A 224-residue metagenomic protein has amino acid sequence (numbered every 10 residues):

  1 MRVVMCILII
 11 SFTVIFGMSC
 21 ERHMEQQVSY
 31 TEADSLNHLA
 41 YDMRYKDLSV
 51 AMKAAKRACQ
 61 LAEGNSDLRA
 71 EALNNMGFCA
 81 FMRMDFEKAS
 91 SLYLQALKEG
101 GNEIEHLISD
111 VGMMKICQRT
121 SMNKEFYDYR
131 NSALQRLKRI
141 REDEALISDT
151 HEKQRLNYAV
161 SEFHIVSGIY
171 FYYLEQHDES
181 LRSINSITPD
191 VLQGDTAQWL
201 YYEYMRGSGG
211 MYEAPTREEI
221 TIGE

Functional and structural regions predicted by a protein language model:
C6-I15: Bacterial N-terminal signal peptides
C20-E71, E87, N102-E103: N-terminal leader/linker segments that initiate helical-solenoid repeat arrays
Q27, D34-S35, E71, I108-D110 (+3 more regions): Residue register of alpha-helical TPR repeats
Y45-K46, M76, R83, T120 (+2 more regions): Structural motif corresponding to the intra-repeat A-B loop/turn of tetratricopeptide repeats
K56-Q60, L94-K98, N131-D149, L181-L192 (+2 more regions): Amphipathic alpha-helical segments of tetratricopeptide repeats
